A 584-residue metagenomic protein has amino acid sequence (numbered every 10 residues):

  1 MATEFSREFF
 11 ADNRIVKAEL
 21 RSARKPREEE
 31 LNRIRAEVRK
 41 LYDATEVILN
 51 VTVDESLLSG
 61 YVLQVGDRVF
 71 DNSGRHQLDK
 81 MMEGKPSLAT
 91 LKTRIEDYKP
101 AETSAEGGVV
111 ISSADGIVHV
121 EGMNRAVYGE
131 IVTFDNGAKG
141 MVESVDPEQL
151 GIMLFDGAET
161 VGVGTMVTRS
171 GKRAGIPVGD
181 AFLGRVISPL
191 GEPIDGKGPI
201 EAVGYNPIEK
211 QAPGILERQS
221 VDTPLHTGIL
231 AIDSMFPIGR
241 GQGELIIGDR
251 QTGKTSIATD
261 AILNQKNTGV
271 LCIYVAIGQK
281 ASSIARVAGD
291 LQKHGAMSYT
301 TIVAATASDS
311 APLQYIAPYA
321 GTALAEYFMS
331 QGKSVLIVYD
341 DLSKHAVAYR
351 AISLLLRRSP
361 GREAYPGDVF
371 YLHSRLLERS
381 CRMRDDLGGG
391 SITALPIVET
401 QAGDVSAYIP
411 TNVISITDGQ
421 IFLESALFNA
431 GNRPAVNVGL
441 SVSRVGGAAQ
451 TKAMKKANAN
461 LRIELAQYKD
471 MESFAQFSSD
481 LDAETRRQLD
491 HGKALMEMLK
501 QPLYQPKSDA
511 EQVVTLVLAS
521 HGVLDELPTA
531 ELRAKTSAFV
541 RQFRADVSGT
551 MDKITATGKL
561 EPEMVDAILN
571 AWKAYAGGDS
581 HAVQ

Functional and structural regions predicted by a protein language model:
M1-P86: Elongated, mostly alpha-helical coiled-coil "stalk/stator" tethers of large membrane protein machines
P86-R185, L190-I194: N-terminal accessory targeting/assembly segments
T160, Y327, K344, L354-Q584: Conserved catalytic/coupling modules of large nucleotide/cofactor-utilizing molecular machines
T165-V167, A174, A181, I194-G243 (+3 more regions): P-loop NTPase nucleotide-binding/switch module
G228-K280, T322: P-loop NTPase nucleotide-binding module
T268-V270, A281-L324, L354-P366: Nucleotide-state-sensitive switch-loop elements of NTP-binding domains
G269-C272, S298-T301, G332-L336, G389-A394: Loop/turn-to-beta-strand initiation segments
Q314-Y349: Phosphate-binding/switch loop-helix module in NTP-utilizing enzymes
